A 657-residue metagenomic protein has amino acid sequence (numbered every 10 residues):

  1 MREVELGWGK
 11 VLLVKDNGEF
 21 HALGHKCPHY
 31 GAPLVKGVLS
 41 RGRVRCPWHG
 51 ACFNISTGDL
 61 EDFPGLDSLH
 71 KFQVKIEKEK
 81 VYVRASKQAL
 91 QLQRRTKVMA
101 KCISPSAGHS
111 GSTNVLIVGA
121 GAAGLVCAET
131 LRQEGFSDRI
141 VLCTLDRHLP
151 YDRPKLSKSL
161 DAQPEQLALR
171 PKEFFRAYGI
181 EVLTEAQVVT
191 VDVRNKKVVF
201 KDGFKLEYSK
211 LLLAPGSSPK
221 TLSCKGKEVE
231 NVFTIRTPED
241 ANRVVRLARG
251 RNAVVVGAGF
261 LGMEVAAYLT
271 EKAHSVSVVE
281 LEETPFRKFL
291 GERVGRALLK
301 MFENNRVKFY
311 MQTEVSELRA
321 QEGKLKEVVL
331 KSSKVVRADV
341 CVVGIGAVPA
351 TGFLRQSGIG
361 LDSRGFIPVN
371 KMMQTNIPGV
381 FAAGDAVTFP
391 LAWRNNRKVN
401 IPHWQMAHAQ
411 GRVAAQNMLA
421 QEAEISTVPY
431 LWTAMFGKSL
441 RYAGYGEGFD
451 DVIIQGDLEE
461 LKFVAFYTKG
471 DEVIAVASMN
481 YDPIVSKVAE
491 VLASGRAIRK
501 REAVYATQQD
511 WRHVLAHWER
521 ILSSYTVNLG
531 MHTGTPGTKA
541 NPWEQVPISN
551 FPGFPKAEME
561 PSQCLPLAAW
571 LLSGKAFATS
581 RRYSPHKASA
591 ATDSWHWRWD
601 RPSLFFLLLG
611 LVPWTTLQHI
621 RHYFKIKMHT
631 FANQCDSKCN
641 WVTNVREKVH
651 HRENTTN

Functional and structural regions predicted by a protein language model:
M1-R41, K75-A89: N-terminal pre-ligand scaffold of iron-sulfur
L6, S137, R176-V199, L206 (+1 more regions): A Rossmann-like FAD-binding core segment of flavoenzymes
P47, S56-K80, R84-L116, T130 (+6 more regions): FAD-binding core/adjacent interface of flavoenzyme oxidoreductases
A107-E181, K220, Y268-R293, K487 (+2 more regions): Beta1-alpha1 glycine-rich phosphate/pyrophosphate-binding loop at the start of Rossmann-like nucleotide-binding domains
S110-V115, A386-S486, E490, G530-L607 (+3 more regions): Mid-to-C-terminal Rossmann-like scaffold of FAD/NAD(P)H-dependent oxidoreductases
H148, P154-A168, G250-V254, F260-R319 (+2 more regions): Rossmann-like dinucleotide-binding cores of NAD(P)H-dependent redox enzymes
E228-R249, V329, S333-V413, K500-A506: FAD-site-proximal beta/loop scaffold in flavoenzymes
